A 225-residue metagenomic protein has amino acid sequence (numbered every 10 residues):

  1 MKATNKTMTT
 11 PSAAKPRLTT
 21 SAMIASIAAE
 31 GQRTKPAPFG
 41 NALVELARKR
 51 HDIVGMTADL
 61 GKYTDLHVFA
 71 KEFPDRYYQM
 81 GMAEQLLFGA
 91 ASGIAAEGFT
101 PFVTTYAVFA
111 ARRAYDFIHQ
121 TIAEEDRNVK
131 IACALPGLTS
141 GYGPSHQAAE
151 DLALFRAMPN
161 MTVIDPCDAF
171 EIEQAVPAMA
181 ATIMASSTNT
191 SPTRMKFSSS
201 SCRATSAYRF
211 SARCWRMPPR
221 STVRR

Functional and structural regions predicted by a protein language model:
K2-S186, T190, F197-P218: Thiamine diphosphate
S221-T222: Aromatic-anchored helix/helix-loop segment that forms the rim or "lid" of small-molecule/cofactor binding pockets
R225: Glycine-rich phosphate/diphosphate-binding loop of Rossmann-like nucleotide-binding domains
